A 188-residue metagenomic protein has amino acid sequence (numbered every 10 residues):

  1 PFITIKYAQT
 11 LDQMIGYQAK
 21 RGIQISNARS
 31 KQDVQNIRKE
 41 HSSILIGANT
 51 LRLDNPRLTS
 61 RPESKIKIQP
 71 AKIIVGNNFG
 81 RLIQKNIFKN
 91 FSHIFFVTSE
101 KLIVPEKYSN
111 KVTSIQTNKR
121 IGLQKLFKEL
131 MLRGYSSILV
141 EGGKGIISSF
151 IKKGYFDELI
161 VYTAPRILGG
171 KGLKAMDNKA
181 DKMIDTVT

Functional and structural regions predicted by a protein language model:
F2-T188: Enzymes that bind and transform nitrogen-containing heteroaromatic metabolites
